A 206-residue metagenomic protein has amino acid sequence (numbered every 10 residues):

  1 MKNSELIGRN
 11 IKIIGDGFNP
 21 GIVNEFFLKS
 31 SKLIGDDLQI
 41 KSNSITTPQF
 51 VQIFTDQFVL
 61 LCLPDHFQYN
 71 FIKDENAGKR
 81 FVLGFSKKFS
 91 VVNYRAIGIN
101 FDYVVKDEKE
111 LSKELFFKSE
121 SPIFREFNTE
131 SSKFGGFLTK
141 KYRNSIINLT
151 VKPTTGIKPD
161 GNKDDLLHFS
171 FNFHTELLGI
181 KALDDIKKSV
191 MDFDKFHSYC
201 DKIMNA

Functional and structural regions predicted by a protein language model:
M1-F71: N-terminal low-complexity, intrinsically disordered segments
N3-D16, I99, Y103, N128-G135: Short glycine-/aliphatic-rich beta-strand segments at the starts of folded cytosolic domains
I13-D16, N70-K73, Y103, F171-L177: Short beta-strand-to-loop capping motifs
N19-N24, N76-R80, K109-L111, G179-K187: Short, conserved charged micro-motifs
V51-F71, E75-K79, N148-F171: Amphipathic N-proximal alpha-helical interface segments
Q68-K106: Aromatic- and glycine-enriched beta-alpha-beta binding-site module
E108-S170: Aromatic/basic-lined ligand-recognition segments that form π-stacking hydrophobic pockets flanked by Lys/Arg to engage
S145-A206: Mixed-charge, glycine-accented linear interaction segment located at domain edges/termini
